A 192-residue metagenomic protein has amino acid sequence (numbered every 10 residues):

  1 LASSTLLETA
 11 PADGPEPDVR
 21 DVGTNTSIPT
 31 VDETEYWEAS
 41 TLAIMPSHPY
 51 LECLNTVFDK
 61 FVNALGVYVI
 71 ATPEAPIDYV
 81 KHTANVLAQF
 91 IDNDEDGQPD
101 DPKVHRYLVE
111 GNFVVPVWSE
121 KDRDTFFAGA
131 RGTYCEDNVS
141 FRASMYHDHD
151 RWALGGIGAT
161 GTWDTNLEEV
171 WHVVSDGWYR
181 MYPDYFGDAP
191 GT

Functional and structural regions predicted by a protein language model:
L1-S3: Sec-dependent N-terminal signal peptides
T5, T56-D59: Short non-domain terminal segments
L6-S40: Intrinsically disordered, low-structural-confidence terminal and linker regions
P46, Y50-V57, A64-T192: Acidic/His-rich structured neighborhood in mature extracellular/periplasmic domains
